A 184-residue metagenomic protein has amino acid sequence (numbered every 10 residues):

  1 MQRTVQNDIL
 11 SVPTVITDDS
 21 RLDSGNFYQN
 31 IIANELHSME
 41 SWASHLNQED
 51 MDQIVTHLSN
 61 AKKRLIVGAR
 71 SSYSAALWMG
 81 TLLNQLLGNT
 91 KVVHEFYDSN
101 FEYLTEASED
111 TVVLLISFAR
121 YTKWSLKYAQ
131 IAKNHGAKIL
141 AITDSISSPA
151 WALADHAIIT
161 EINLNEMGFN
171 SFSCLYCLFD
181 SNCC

Functional and structural regions predicted by a protein language model:
M1-E49: HTH-adjacent hinge/linker in prokaryotic transcriptional regulators
E49-A61: Glycine-rich phosphate/diphosphate-binding loops that line cofactor/substrate pockets in enzymes
S59-C183: Glycine-rich phosphate-binding loops that contact phosphosugars or nucleotide phosphates
